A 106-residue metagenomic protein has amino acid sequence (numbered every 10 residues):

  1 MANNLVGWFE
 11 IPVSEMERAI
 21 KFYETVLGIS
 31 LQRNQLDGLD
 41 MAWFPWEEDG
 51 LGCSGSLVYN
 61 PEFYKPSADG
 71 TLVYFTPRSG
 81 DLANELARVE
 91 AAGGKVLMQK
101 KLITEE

Functional and structural regions predicted by a protein language model:
M1-I20, T71-V73: N-terminal beta-strand motif that seeds the catalytic metal site of vicinal oxygen chelate
E10-G52: Core segments of cupin and vicinal oxygen chelate
I11, T25, S30-L31, K65-S67 (+1 more regions): Charge-dense, helix-prone N-terminal extensions
M16, V73-E106: Vicinal oxygen chelate
W46, G50, K65-A68, F75-S79: Domain-length accessory/inserted modules outside core catalytic folds
C53-Y59, S67: A short, structured beta-strand/loop element
Y64-P66, T104-E105: Short glycine/serine/proline-enriched coil/turn segments at secondary-structure junctions
